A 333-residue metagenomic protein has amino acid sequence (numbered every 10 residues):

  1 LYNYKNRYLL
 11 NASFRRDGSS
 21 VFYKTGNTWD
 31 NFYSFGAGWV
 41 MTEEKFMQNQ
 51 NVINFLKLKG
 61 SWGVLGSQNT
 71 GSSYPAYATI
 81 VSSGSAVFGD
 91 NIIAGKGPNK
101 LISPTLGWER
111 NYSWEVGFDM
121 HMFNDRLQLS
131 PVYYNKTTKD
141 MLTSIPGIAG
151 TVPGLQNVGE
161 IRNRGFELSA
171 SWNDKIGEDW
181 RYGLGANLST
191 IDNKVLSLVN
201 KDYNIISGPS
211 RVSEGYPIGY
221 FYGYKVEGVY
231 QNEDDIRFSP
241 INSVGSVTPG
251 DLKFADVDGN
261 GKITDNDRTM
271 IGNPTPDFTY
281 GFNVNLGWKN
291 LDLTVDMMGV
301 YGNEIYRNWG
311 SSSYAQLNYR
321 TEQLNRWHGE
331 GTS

Functional and structural regions predicted by a protein language model:
L1, L9, N91-H121, R126-Q128 (+1 more regions): Outer-membrane beta-barrel transmembrane strand signature
L1-F221: Extracellular/periplasmic, surface-exposed regions of secreted and cell-surface proteins
S19, S246-P249, V300-S333: Extracytoplasmic gating/loop element in the C-terminal half of outer-membrane beta-barrel translocons and assembly
S19-S20, T138-K139, G272-P274, G302-E304: A short local loop/turn or secondary-structure capping micro-motif enriched for an aromatic residue
S34-G36, G185, N283-N285, T294-D296: Predominantly transmembrane beta-strands of Gram-negative outer membrane beta-barrel pores used for transport
W39-M41, P274-P276, S333: Proline-rich low-complexity regions
N69-A86, D202-I205, S213, P217 (+5 more regions): Membrane-proximal, glycine/serine-rich, low-complexity loop/turn segments characteristic of large bacterial
Q156, R162, F166, N173-P274 (+3 more regions): Conserved small-residue
